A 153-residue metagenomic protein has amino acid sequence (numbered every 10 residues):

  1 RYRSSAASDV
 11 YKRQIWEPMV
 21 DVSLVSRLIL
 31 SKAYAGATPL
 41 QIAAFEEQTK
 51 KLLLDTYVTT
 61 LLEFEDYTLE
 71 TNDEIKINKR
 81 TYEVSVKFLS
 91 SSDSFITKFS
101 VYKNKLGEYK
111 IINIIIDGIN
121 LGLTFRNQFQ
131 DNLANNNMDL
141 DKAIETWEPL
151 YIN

Functional and structural regions predicted by a protein language model:
R1-A7, Y11: Single conserved hydrophobic/aromatic residue that forms the stacking wall/gate of nucleotide- or nucleobase-binding
W16-E17: Acidic, metal-coordinating catalytic segment for phosphate/diphosphate chemistry, firing primarily on the Nudix
R27-Y82: Mid-length scaffold segments of soluble, non-membrane domains
Y34, K51-L52, S90, I116-L121: Solvent-exposed loop/turn segments at secondary-structure junctions within structured extracellular/periplasmic domains
T71-D73, V86, T97-K103: Hydrophobic/aromatic beta-strand elements that line small-molecule binding cavities or substrate pockets in beta-rich
V84-S90: Short beta-strand segments that buttress and anchor functional surface loops
S94-L123: Short beta-strand edge/turn micro-motifs at domain boundaries
N113-N153: Low-complexity, intrinsically disordered terminal/linker segments enriched in charged and Gly/Pro repeats
